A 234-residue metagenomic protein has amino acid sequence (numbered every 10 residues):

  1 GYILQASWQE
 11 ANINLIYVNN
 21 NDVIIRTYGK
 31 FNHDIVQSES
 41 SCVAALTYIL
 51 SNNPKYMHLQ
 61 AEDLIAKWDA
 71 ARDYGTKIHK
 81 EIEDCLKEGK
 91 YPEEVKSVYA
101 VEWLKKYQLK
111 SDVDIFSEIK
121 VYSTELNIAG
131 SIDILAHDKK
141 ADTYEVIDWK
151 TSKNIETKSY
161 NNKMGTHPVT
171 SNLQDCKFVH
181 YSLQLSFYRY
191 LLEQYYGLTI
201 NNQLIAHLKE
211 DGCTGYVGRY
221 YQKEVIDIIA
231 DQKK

Functional and structural regions predicted by a protein language model:
G1-K77: Charged, glycine-rich intrinsically disordered N-terminal tails and low-complexity linkers that flank
Q9-E10, V18-N19, S123, D138 (+1 more regions): Acidic surface patches and DE-rich sequence motifs
V23-I24, Y144, C213-T214: Hydrophobic residues embedded in beta-strands of well-ordered beta-sheets
F31-H33, S152, Y221-I226: A short, sequence-level motif marking secondary-structure junctions
Q37, N52, D84-E88, K110 (+1 more regions): A structural signal for alpha-helix termini and helix-coil/disorder junctions
A44-S51, T76-K87, S186, Y190: Short, hydrophobic/amphipathic alpha-helical patches that form generic packing surfaces within helical domains
D63-T170, Y220: Catalytic cores of nuclease domains that cleave nucleic-acid phosphodiester backbones
Q174-K234: Metal-dependent nuclease catalytic regions and adjoining charged, substrate-binding loops involved in nucleic-acid end
